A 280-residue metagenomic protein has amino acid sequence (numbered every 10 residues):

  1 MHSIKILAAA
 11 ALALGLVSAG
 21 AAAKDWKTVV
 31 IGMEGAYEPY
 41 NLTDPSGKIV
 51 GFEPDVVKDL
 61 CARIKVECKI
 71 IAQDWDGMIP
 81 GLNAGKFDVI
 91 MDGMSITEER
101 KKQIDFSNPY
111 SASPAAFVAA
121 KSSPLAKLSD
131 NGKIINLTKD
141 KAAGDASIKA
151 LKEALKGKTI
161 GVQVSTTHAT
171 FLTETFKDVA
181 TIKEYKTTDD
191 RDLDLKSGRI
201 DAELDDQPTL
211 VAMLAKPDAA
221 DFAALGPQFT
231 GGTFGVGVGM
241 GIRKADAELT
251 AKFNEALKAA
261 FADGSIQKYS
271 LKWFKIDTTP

Functional and structural regions predicted by a protein language model:
V17-A23: Sec/Tat signal peptide C-region and signal peptidase I cleavage site
D25-M94, K102, D263: Extracytoplasmic small-molecule ligand-binding "clamshell" domains of the periplasmic binding protein/Venus flytrap
P54, K69-P80, D145-I148, I182-S197 (+1 more regions): Short helix-initiation/N-cap motifs at beta->coil->alpha
K58-A72, K156-T159, E174-T187, R199: A local structural motif
V66, S95, K102, N108-I160: A conserved helix-loop-strand patch within extracytoplasmic ligand-binding domains of the periplasmic binding
G77-P80, G93-K102, T170-F176, D189 (+2 more regions): A ligand-binding cleft/hinge motif common to bilobed small-molecule-binding domains
A112-A116, Q207, L214-N254, I276-P280: Periplasmic-binding protein-like
D130-K158, T167-F171, A223, N254-P280: Ligand-binding clefts/hinges and TM-proximal coupling segments of bilobed small-molecule sensing domains
